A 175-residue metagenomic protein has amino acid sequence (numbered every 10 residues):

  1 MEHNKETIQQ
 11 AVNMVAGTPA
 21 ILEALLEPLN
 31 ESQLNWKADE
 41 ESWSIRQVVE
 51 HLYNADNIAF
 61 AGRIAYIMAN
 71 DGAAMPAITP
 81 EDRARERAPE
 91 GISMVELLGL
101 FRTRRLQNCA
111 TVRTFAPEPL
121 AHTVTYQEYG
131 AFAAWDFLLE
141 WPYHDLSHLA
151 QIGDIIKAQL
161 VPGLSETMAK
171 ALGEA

Functional and structural regions predicted by a protein language model:
M1-E2, E81-P89, T125-E128: A short small-residue
M1-G17: Extreme N-terminal tail/first-helix region
Q10-M14, E40, L100, E140: Short, contiguous, pocket-lining structural segments that sit at or immediately flank catalytic/ligand-binding sites
V12, E23, V49, Y53 (+4 more regions): Non-transmembrane alpha-helical segments in soluble domains of secreted/periplasmic/extracellular proteins
V15-P19, N57, R105, D145: Hydrophobic faces of stable alpha-helices that mediate helix-helix packing
T18, D82-A121, E140-W141: Acidic/histidine-rich alpha-helical segments that form the ligand environment of transition-metal centers
I21, L29-E31: N-terminal first-folded block
N35-P80, C109, T123-A175: Short, contiguous alpha-helical
